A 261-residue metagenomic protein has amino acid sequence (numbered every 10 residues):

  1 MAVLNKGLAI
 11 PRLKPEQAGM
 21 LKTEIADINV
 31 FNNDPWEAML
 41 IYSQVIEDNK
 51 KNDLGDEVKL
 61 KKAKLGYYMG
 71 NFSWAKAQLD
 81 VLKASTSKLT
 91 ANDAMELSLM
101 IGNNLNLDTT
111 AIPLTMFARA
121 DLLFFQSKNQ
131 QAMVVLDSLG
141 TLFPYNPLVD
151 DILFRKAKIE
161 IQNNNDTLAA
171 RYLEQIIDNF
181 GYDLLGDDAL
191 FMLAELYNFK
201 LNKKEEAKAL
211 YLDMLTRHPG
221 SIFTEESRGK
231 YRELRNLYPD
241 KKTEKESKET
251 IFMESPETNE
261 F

Functional and structural regions predicted by a protein language model:
M1-F261: Acidic, polar-rich low-complexity tracts and alpha-helical solenoid repeat scaffolds
